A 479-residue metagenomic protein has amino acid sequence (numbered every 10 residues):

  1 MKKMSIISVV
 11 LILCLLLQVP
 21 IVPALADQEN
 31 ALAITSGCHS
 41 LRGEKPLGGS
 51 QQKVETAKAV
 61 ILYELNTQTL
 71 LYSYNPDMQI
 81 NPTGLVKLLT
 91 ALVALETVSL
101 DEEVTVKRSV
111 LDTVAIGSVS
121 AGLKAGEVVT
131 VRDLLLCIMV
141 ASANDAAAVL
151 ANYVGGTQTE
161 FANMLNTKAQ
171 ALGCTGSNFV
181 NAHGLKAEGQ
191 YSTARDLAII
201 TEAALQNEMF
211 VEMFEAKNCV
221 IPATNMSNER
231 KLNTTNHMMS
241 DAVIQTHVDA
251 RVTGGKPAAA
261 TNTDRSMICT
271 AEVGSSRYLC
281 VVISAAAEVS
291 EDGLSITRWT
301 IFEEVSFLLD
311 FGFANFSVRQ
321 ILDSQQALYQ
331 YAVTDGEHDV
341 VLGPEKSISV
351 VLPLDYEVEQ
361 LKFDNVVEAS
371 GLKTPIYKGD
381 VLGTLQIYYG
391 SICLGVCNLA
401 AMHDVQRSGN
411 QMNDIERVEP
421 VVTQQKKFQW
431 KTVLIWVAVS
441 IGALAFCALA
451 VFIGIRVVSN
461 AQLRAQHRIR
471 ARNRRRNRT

Functional and structural regions predicted by a protein language model:
M1-V9: Positively charged n-region of N-terminal signal peptides that target proteins for export
V9-L15: Hydrophobic helical h-region of N-terminal Sec-dependent signal peptides in bacterial secretory/periplasmic proteins
C14, L444-F452: Alpha-helical transmembrane segments
L16-A24: C-terminal segment of classical bacterial N-terminal signal peptides
V19, L136, V243-H247: Short, hydrophobic/aliphatic alpha-helical segments
A24-R195, I199-M213: Active-site-adjacent loops and short helices of periplasmic peptidoglycan-processing enzymes
C174-N178, G189-Y191, R195-D196, T201-S440 (+2 more regions): Domain-terminus/edge residues, biased toward the C-terminal soluble/receptor-binding domains of extracytoplasmic
S459-T479: Cytoplasmic C-terminal tails of single-pass
